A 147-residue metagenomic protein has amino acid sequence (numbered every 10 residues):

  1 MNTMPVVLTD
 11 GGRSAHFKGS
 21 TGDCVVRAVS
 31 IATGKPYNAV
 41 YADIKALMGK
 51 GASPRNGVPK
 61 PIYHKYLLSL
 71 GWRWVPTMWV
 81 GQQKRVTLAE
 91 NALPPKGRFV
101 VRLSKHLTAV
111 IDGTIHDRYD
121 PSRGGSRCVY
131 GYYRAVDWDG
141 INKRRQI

Functional and structural regions predicted by a protein language model:
M1-P54, P61-W72, K143-I147: Active-site nucleophile-adjacent alpha helix/oxyanion-hole segment immediately C-terminal to the catalytic cysteine
V7, V100, L107-A109, Y130-R134: Ordered hydrophobic segments in well-structured contexts
T9, P36, A89, P94 (+1 more regions): Serine/threonine-rich low-complexity intrinsically disordered regions
D10, D23, D43, D112 (+2 more regions): Acidic-enriched, low-complexity/disordered segments with a strong bias for Aspartate over Glutamate
A15-H16, R85, A135: Intrinsically disordered, low-complexity, compositionally biased regions/tails
V40, K45, S53-N56, I115-D117 (+2 more regions): Generic preference for flexible, low-structure residues
M48-K105, I111-D120: Conserved active-site-adjacent core of cysteine acyl-enzyme catalytic domains
D117-I147: Noncatalytic regulatory segments and standalone regulatory/sensor domains
